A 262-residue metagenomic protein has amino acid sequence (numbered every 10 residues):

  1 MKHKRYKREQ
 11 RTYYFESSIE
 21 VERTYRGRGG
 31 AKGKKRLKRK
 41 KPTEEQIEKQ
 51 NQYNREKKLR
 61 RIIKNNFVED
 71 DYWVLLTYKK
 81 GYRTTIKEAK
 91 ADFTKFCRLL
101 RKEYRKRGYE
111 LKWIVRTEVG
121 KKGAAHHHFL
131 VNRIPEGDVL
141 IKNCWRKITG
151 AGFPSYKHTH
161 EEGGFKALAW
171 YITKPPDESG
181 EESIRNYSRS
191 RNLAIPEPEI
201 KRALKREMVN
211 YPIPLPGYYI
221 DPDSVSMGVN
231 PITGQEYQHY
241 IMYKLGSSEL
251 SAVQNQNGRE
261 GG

Functional and structural regions predicted by a protein language model:
M1-G123, R133-G262: Right-hand nucleic-acid polymerase module
H127-V131: Cys/His-coordinated zinc-finger cores
